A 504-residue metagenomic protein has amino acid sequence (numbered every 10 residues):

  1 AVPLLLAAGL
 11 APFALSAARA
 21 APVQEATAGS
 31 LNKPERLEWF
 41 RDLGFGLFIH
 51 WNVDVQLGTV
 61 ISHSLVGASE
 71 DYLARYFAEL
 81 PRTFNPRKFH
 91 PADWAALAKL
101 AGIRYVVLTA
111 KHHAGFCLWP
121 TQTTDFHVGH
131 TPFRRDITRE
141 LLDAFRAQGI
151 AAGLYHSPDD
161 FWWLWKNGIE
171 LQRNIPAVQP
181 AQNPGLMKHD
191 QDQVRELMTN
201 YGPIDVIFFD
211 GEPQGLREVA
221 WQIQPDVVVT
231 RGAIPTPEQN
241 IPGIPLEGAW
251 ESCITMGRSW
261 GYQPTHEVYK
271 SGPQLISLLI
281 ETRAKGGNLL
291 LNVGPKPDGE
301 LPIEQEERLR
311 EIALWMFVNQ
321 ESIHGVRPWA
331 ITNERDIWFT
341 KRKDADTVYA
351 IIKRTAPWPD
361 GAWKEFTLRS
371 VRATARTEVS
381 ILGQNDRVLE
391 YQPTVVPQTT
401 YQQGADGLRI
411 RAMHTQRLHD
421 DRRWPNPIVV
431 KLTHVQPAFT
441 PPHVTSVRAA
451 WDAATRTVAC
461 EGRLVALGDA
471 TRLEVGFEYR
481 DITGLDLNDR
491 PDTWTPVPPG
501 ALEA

Functional and structural regions predicted by a protein language model:
V2-A14: Bacterial N-terminal signal peptides
P3, A438-A504: Short, surface-exposed linear motifs at loops/turns and structural transition points
A7-G9, T27, F209, I241 (+8 more regions): Intrinsically disordered, low-complexity segments enriched in small/polar residues
A8, A18, W221, E238 (+3 more regions): Generic N-terminal simple sequence motifs
F13-A21: Signal peptide processing junction and immediate N-terminal pro/mature segment of secreted/exported proteins
A20-T440: Mature catalytic domains of secreted/periplasmic carbohydrate-active enzymes
